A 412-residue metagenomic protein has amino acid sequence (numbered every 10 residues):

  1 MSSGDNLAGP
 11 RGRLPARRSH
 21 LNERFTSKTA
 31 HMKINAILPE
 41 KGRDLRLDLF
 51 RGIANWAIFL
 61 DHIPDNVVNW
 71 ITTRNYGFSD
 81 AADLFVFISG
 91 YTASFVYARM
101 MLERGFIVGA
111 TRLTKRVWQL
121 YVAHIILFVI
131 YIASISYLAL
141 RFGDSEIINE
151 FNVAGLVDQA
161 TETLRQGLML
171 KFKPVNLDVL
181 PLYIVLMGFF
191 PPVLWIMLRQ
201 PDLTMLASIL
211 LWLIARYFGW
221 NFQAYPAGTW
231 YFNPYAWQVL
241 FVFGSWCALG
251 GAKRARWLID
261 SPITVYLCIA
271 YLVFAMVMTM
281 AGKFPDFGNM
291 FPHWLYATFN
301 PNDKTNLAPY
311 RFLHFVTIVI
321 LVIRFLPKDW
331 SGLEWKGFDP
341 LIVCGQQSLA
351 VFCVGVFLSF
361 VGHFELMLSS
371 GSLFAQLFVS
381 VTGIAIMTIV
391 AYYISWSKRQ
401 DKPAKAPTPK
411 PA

Functional and structural regions predicted by a protein language model:
S2-P10: Extreme N-terminal basic, low-complexity initiation segments that serve as generic localization/processing leaders
D5-N6, H20, H31, G355: Intrinsic-disorder-associated, low-complexity terminal segments enriched in Asp/Asn/His/Tyr and depleted of Lys/Arg
P10-H20: Short, low-complexity intrinsically disordered segments enriched in A/P/G/S/L with frequent Arg, especially at protein
F25-A412: Alpha-helical transmembrane segments and their immediate juxtamembrane cytosolic regions
